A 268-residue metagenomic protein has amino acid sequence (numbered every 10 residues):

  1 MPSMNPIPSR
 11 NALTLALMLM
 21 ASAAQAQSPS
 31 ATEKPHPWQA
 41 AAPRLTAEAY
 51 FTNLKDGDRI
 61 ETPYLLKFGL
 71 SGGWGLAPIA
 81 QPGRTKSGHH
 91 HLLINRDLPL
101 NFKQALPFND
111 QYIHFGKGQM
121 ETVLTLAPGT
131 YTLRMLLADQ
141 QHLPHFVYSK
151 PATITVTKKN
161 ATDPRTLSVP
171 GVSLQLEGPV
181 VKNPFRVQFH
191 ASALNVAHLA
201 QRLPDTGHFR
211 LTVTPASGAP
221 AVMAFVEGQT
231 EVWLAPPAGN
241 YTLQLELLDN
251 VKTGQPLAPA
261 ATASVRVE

Functional and structural regions predicted by a protein language model:
P2-L13: Bacterial N-terminal signal peptides that target proteins for export
I7-S9, P29-P35, E268: N-terminal intrinsically disordered, low-complexity tails enriched in polar/charged
A12-S22: Bacterial N-terminal signal peptides
P29-E61, V156-K182: Short, compositionally biased P/S/T/A/G/V-rich stretches that sit at domain boundaries
H36-A42, L65-S71, G75-N160, P184-S192 (+1 more regions): Long, low-complexity serine/threonine/glycine- and acidic-rich segments characteristic of extracellular
